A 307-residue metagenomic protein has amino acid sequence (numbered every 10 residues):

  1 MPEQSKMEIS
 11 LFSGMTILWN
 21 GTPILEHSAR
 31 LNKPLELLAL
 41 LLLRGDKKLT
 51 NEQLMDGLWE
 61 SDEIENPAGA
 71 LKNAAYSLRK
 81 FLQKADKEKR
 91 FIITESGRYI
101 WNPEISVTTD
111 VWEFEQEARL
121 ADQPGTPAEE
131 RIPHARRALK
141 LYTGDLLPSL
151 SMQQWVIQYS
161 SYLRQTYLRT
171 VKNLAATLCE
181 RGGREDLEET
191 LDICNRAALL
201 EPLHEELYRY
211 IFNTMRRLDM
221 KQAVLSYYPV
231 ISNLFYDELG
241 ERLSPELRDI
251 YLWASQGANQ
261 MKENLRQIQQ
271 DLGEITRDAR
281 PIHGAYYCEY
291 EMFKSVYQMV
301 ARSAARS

Functional and structural regions predicted by a protein language model:
M1-L35, I93-R98, Q267-L272: Short boundary/linker motifs that mark transitions into or out of structured domains
P2-S10, A75-V107, Y236-P245: DNA-binding patch around the recognition helix
L11, K48, T108, Y287: Short aromatic/basic micro-patch
E26-L58, L78: Short amphipathic alpha-helical recognition elements used for nucleic-acid or partner binding across transcription
R30-A39, I64-A85: DNA-recognition element of transcription regulators
I64, I100-R266: Intrinsically disordered, charged and Pro/Gly-enriched terminal/linker segments that flank large helical-solenoid
Q267-Y290: Amphipathic HAMP/coiled-coil signal-transducing linker helices that couple sensory inputs to cytosolic output domains
Y287-R306: Short regulatory alpha-helical coupling segments that immediately precede and/or link into cyclic nucleotide signaling
